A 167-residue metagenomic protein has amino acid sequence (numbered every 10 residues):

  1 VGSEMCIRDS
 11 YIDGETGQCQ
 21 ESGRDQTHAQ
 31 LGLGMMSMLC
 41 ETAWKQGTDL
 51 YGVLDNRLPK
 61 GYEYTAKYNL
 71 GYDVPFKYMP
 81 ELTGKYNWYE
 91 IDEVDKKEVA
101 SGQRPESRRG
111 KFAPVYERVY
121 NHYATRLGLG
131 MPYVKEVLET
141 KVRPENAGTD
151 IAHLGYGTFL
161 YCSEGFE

Functional and structural regions predicted by a protein language model:
V1-I7: Short, small-residue-biased leader/transition segments that mark boundaries at the very start of proteins
S3, G14-E15, D73: Glycine-centered small-residue hotspots that permit tight backbone geometry or close packing
R8-Q26: Active-site-adjacent structural elements in folded domains
Q26-E41, K60-G61: Well-ordered alpha-helical segments within folded domains of soluble proteins
T27, D49-L50: Residue-level preference for alpha-helix termini and adjacent loops
T42-Q46: Alpha-solenoid helical repeat scaffolds
L50-E167: CBM-like carbohydrate-recognition segments
